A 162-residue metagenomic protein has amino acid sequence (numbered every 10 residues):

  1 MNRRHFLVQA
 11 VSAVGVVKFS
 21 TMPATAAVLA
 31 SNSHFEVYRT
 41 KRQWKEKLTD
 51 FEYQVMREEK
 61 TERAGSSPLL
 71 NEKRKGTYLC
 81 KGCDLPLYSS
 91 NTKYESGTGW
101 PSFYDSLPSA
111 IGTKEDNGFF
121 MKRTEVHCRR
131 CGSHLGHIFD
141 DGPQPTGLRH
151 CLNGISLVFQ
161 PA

Functional and structural regions predicted by a protein language model:
M1-K18: N-terminal secretory signal peptides and thylakoid transit peptides that target proteins across membranes
T21-V55, R63: C-terminal segment of N-terminal export signals and the immediately downstream linker at the start of the mature
R57-K73: N-terminal post-signal-peptidase region of extra-cytosolic proteins
K73-S102: Mid-length scaffold segments of soluble, non-membrane domains
T77, E125, L148: Residues immediately within or flanking Cys/His clusters that coordinate Zn2+ in small zinc-binding modules
C80, C128-C131: Short cysteine-rich clusters marking metal-coordination/redox-active sites
D84, G132, L152-I155: Cys/His-coordinated zinc-binding microdomains
S89-S90, H137-I138, Q160: Short, non-ligating residues that shape and space the ligands of small metal-coordination modules and catalytic
